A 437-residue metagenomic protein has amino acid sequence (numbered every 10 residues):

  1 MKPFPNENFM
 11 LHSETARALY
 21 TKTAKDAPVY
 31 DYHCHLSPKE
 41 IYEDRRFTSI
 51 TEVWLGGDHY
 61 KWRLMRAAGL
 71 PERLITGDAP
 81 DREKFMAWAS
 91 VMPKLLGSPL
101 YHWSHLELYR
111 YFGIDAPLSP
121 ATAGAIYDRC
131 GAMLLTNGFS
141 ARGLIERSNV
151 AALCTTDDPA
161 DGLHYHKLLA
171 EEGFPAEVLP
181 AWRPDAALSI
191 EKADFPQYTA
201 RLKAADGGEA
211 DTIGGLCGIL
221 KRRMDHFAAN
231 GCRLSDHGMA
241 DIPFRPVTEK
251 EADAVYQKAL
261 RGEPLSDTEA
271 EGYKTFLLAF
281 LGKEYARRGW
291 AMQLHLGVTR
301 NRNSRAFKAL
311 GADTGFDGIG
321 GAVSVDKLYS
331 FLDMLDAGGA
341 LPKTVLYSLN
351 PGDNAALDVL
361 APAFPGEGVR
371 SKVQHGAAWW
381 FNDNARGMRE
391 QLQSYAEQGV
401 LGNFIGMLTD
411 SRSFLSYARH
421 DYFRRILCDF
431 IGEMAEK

Functional and structural regions predicted by a protein language model:
M1-R288, A340-P342, L346-D358, P362-K437: Metal-cofactor-binding active-site regions of metalloenzymes
E269, G315-G318: Metal/cofactor-centered catalytic core regions of large enzymes
M292-L294: C-terminal amphipathic alpha-helical interaction region
V298, N303: Hard-cation-handling environments
F307-G315: Short glycine/proline- and charge-enriched loop/turn segments that cap or connect secondary-structure elements
G321-L328: Divalent-cation-assisted or electrostatically stabilized phosphate/pyrophosphate-binding catalytic cores
F331-A337: Short, basic/hydrophobic alpha-helical segments
